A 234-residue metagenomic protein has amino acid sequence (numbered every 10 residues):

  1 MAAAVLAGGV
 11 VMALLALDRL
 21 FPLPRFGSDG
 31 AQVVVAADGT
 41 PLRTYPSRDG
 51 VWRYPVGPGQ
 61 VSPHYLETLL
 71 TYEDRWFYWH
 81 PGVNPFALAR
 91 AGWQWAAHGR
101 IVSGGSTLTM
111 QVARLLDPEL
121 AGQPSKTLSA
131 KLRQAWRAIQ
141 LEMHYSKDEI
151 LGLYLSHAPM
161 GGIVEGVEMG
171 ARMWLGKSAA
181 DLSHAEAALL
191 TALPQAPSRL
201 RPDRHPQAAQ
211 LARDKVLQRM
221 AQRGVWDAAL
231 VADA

Functional and structural regions predicted by a protein language model:
M1-A234: Juxtamembrane regions of bacterial inner-membrane/periplasmic proteins, predominantly the peptidoglycan biogenesis
